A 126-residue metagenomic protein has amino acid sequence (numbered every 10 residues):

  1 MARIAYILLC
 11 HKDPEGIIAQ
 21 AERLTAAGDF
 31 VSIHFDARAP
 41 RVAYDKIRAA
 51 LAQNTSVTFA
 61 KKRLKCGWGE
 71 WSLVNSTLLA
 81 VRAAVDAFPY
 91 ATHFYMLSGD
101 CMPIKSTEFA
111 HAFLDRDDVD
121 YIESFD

Functional and structural regions predicted by a protein language model:
M1-G16: N-proximal low-complexity "stem/linker" segments adjacent to membrane-targeting elements
G16, R41, G67, M102-S106: Short catalytic/ligand-binding loop motif for oxyanion handling, primarily in non-cytosolic enzymes, centered on
R23-K61: Acidic donor-binding segment of Leloir-type glycosyltransferases
D29, T92, D120: Conserved acidic residues
L51-T92, M102: Active-site-proximal specificity loops/subdomain of glycosyltransferases
C101-D126: Conserved donor-nucleotide/metal-binding helix-loop-beta segment in metal-dependent transferases, i.e., the alpha-helix
